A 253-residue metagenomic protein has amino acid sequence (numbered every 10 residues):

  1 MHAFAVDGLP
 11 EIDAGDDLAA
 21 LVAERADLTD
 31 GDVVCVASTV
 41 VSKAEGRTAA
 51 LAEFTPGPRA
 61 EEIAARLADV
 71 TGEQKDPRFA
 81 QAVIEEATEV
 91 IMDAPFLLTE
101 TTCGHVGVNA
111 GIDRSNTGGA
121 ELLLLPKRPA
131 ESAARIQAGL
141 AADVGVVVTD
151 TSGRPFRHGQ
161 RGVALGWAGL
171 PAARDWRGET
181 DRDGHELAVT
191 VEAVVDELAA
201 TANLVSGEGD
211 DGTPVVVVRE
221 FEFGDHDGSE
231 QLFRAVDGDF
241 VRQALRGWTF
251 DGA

Functional and structural regions predicted by a protein language model:
M1-P58: N-terminal, positively charged regions that mediate nucleic acid binding
H2-D7, T48-T55, R59-L124, A141-A253: A structural signal for small-residue-enriched, beta-sheet-centric alpha/beta enzyme cores and oligomeric scaffold folds
A14-A26, L125-D143: Phosphate-interacting basic helix/loop segments used at nucleotide- and nucleic-acid interfaces
